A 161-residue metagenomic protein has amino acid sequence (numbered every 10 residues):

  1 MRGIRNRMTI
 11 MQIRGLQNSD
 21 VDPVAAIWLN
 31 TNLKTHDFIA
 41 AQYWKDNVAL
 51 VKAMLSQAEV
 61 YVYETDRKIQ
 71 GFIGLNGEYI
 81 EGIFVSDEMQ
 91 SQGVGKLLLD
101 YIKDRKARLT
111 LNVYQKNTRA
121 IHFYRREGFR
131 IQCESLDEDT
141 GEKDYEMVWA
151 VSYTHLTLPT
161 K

Functional and structural regions predicted by a protein language model:
Q12-A26: A short beta-loop-alpha structural element at the N-terminal edge of CoA-dependent acyl/N-acetyltransferase catalytic
A25-K52: Conserved GNAT-fold acetyl-CoA-binding loop/helix
L50-V62, Y79: A short helix-loop-beta-strand connector motif used in the catalytic cores of GNAT acetyltransferases and, in some
E59-G71: Conserved beta-hairpin
Y79-Q90, V113-Y114: A short, internal acetyl-CoA/4′-phosphopantetheine-binding micro-motif in the GNAT/acyltransferase core
S91-D104, H122, R126: Conserved acetyl-CoA-binding loop-helix of GNAT-fold acetyltransferases
R105-K116: Conserved GNAT acetyl-CoA-binding A-motif
T154-T160: Conserved small/polar residues in nucleotide/adenosyl-binding loops
